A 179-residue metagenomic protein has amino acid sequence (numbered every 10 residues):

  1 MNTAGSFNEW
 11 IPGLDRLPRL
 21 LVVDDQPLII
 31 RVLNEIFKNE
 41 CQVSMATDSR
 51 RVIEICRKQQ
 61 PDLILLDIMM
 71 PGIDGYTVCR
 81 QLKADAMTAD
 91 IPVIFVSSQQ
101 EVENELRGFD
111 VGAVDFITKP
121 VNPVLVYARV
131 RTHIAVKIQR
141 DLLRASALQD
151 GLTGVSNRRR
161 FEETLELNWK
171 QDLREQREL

Functional and structural regions predicted by a protein language model:
M1-L21: Non-catalytic signal-transmission and effector/linker regions of two-component phosphorelay proteins
D15, P27-M45: Two-component/phosphorelay signaling modules centered on CheY-like receiver
D24, D67, S97: Active-site residues of response regulator receiver
M45-L63: Acidic, metal-coordinating helix/loop segments flanking the phosphotransfer/catalytic sites of two-component signaling
M70: Receiver (REC) domain active-site loop signature in two-component systems and cognate sites in sensor histidine kinases
R144-E163, D172-E175: Conserved nucleotide-binding and Mg2+-coordinating catalytic segments in signaling enzymes
